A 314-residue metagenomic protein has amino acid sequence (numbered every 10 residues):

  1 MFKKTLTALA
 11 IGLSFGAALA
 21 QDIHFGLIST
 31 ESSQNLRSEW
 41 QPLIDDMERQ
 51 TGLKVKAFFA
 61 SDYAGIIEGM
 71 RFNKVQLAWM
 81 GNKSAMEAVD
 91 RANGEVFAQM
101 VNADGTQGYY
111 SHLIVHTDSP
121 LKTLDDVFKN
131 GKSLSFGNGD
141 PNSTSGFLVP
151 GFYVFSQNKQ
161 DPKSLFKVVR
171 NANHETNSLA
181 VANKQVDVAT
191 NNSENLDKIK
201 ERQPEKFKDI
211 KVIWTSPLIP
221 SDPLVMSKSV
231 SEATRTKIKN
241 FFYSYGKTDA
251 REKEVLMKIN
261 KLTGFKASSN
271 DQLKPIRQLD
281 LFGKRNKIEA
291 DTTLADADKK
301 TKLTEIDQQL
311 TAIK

Functional and structural regions predicted by a protein language model:
T7-S14: Bacterial N-terminal signal peptides
F15-A20: Sec/Tat signal peptide C-region and signal peptidase I cleavage site
Q21-E48, A60, S111-L179: Bilobed "Venus flytrap"/periplasmic-binding protein-like clamshell domains and structurally analogous long
H24, I28-S29, L36, N102-H112 (+2 more regions): Periplasmic-binding protein-like
S32, L36-P42, K237-K314: An extracytoplasmic/periplasmic, membrane-proximal ligand-sensing/linker region
F58-E95, N195-E201: Pocket-flanking alpha-helical
A64-A78, R91, Y109, H174-A189: Short helices/loops that flank or line small-molecule/ion binding pockets
N130-G137, P141-N240: Pocket-lining segment of extracytoplasmic ligand-binding domains
